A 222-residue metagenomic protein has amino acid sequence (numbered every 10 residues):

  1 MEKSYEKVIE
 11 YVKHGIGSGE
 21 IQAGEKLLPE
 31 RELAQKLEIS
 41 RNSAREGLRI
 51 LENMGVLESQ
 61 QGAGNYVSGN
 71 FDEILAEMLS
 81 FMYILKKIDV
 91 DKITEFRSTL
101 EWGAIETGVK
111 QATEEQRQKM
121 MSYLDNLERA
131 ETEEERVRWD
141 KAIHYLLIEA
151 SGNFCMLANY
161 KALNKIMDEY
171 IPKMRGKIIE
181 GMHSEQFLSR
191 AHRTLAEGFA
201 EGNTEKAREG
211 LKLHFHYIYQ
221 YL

Functional and structural regions predicted by a protein language model:
M1-L100, E106: Short linear motifs at protein or domain termini
H14, S18, W102, E106 (+3 more regions): A generic structural signal for well-ordered alpha-helical segments enriched in polar/charged residues
A23-E25, M156-Y160, A207-E209: Short, hydrophobic secondary-structure boundary micro-motifs
L37, S151-G152, L222: A broad structural signal for alpha-helix termini and local helix breaks/kinks
D72-L146, F187-E209: All-alpha effector-binding/dimerization core of bacterial HTH-type transcriptional repressors
I84, F96-A112, A142-G181, F215: Hydrophobic, amphipathic alpha-helical faces that serve as interaction scaffolds
M121, E128, K161, K165-L222: C-terminal all-alpha effector/ligand-binding and dimerization domain of prokaryotic HTH-type transcriptional repressors
